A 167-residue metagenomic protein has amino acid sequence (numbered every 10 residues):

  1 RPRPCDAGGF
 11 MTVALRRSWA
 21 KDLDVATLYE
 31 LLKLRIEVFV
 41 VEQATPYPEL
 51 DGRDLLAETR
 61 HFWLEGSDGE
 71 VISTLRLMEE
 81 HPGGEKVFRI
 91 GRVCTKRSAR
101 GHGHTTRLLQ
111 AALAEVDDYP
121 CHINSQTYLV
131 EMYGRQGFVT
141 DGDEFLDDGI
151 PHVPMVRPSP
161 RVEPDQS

Functional and structural regions predicted by a protein language model:
R1-F10: Short, Lys/Arg-enriched N-terminal segments with co-localized hydrophobic residues within the first ~10-30 amino acids
M11-D54, H61-E70, V162-P164: Short amphipathic alpha-helix that is part of the acyltransferase structural core
P46-E49, T59-L64, T74, R92 (+2 more regions): Short hydrophobic/aromatic beta-strand element in the GNAT-like acyltransferase core that lines or flanks the acyl-donor
W63, E70-E80, K86-C94: Conserved beta-strand in the GNAT
E80-I90, R100, Y119-C121, D148-P151: A conserved beta-turn-beta hairpin within the catalytic core of GNAT-like acetyltransferases that forms part
T95, G101-A114: Conserved acetyl-CoA-binding loop-helix of GNAT-fold acetyltransferases
A114-T127: Conserved GNAT acetyl-CoA-binding A-motif
T127-P151: Conserved active-site alpha-helix within GNAT-family acetyltransferase domains
